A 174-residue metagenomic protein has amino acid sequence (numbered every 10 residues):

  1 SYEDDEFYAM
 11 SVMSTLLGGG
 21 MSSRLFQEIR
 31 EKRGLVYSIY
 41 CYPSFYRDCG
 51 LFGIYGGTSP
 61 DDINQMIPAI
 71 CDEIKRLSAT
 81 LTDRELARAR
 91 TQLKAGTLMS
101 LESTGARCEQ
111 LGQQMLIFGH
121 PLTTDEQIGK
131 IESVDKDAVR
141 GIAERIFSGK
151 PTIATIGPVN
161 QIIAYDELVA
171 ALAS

Functional and structural regions predicted by a protein language model:
S1-S23: His/Glu-based metal-binding/catalytic segments typifying zinc-dependent metallopeptidases
E6, D62-Q65, I162-Y165: Short, conserved charged micro-motifs
F7, K32-S38, C49-L51, A106 (+1 more regions): Active-site lining segments that contact anionic ligands and/or coordinate catalytic metals
S11-M13, I29, I54, I70 (+3 more regions): Buried hydrophobic packing residues in well-ordered domains
G19-L35: M16/MPP (pitrilysin/insulinase) zinc-metallopeptidase core fold and M16-derived inactive scaffolds
G20, V36, Y40-S100, V169-S174: M16/insulysin-pitrilysin zinc metalloprotease superfamily fold
R76, K94-S174: C-terminal regions of mature proteins
